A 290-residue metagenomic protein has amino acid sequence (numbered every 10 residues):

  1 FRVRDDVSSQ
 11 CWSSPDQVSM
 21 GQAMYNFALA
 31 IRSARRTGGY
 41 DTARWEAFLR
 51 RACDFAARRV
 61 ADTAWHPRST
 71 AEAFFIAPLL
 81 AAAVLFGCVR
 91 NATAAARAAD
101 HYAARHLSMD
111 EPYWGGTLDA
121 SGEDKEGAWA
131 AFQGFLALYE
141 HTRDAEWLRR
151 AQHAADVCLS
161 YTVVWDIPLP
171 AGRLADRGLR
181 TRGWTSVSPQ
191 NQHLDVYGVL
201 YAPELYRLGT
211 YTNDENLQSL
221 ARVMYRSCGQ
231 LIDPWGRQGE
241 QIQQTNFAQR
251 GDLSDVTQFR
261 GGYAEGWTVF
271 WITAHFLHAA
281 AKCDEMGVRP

Functional and structural regions predicted by a protein language model:
F1-P290: Glycan-recognition and catalytic cores of secretory/periplasmic carbohydrate-active enzymes
